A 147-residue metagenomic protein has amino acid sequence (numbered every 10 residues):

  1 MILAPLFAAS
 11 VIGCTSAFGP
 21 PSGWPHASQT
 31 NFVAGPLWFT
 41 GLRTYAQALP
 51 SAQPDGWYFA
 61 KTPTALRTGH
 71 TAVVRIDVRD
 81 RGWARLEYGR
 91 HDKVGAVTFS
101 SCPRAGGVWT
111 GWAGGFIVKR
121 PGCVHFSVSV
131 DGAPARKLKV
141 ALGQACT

Functional and structural regions predicted by a protein language model:
M1-I2: Bacterial N-terminal signal peptides that target proteins for export
L6-T147: Non-catalytic macromolecular-recognition regions in eukaryotic signaling proteins
